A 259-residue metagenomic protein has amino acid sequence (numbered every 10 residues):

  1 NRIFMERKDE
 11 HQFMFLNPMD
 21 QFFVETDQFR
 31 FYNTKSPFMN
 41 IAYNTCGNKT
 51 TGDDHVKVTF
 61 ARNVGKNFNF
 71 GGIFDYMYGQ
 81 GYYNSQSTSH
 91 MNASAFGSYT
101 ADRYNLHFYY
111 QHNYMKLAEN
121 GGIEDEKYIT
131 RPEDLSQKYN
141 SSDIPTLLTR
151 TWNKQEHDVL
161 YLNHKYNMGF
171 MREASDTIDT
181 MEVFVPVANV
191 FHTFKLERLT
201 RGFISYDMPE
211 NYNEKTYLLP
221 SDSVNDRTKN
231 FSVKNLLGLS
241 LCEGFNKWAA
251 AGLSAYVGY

Functional and structural regions predicted by a protein language model:
Q12-N17, E25-T59, G81-Y82: Short strand-turn segments of transmembrane beta-barrel domains in outer membranes, especially the first one or two
F22-V24, I41-A42, M77-G79, N140-R150 (+1 more regions): Extracytoplasmic loops and strand-loop junctions of Gram-negative outer membrane beta-barrel proteins
K35, G52-V56, S89-M91, K154-L160 (+1 more regions): Residues that define the transmembrane beta-barrel architecture of outer-membrane proteins
K35-M39, K66-F70, D102-L106, D158 (+2 more regions): Outer-envelope beta-barrel architecture signal
I41, V58-R62, G72, A95-Y99 (+2 more regions): Residues on the lipid-exposed face of transmembrane beta-strands in outer-membrane beta-barrel proteins
I41-T45, F74-Y76, F108-H112, A188-R198 (+1 more regions): Transmembrane beta-barrel strands of outer-membrane/channel proteins
Q80-N92, F96-D158: Outer-membrane beta-barrel translocator/channel fold
D125-N140, I204-S223: Surface-exposed loop/turn segments flanking beta-strands in extracellular/periplasmic regions
